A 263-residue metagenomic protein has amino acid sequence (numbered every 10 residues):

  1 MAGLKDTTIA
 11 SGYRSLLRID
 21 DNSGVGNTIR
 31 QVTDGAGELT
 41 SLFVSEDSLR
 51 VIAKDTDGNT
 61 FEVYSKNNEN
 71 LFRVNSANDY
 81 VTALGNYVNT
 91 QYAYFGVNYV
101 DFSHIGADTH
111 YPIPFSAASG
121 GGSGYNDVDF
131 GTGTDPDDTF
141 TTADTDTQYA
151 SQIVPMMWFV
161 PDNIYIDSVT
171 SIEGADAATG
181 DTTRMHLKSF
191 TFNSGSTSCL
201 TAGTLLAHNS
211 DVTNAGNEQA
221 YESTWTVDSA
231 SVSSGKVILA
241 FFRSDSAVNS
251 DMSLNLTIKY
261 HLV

Functional and structural regions predicted by a protein language model:
A2-I9, D21-N27, T33-L39, F43-S48 (+3 more regions): Trimeric beta-solenoid/beta-helix "fiber body" segments of extracellular/virion adhesins and depolymerases
R18, N22, V81-P161: Terminal (often C-terminal
E62, R184-K188: Beta-strand signatures of extracellular beta-sandwich domains
V160-S168: Extended extracellular/luminal ectodomain segments enriched in beta-structured repeat modules
I172-T183, G195-S196, S246-S250: Extended, low-complexity, turn-rich repeat/linker tracts enriched in Gly/Pro/Ser/Thr and Asp/Glu that occur
T201-V227: Extracellular carbohydrate recognition and processing domains and analogous Trp-centered ligand-binding platforms
V227-S246: Noncatalytic modules at the cell exterior or secretory-pathway interfaces, chiefly beta-strand-rich lectin/adhesion
R243-V263: C-terminal interaction-tip segments
